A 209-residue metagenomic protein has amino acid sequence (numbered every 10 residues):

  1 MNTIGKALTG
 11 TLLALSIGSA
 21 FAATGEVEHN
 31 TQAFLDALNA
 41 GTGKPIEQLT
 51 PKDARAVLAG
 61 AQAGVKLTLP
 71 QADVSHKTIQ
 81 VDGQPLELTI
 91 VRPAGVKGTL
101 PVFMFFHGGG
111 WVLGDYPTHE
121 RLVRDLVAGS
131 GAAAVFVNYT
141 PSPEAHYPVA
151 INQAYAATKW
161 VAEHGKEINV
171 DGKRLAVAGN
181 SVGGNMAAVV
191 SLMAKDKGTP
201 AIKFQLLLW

Functional and structural regions predicted by a protein language model:
M1-F21: Gram-negative bacterial Sec-dependent N-terminal signal peptides
A22-P93: A glycine/proline-hinged amphipathic helix-loop "lid/cap" segment that gates access to hydrophobic ligand pockets
A94, N138-S142: Short beta-to-alpha linker loops that shape the active-site pocket of alpha/beta-hydrolase fold enzymes
T99-G109: Short beta-strand element of the alpha/beta-hydrolase
D115-P117, H146-Y147: Conserved catalytic-core motifs of eukaryotic protein kinase domains, centered on the activation segment
P117-V137: Short amphipathic alpha-helix adjacent to the substrate-entry channel of hydrolases
P141-V149: Glycine-rich "HGGG/HGxG" loop immediately N-terminal to the catalytic nucleophile of the alpha/beta-hydrolase
A156-I168, G172-W209: Primarily recognizes the serine-hydrolase "nucleophile elbow" in alpha/beta-hydrolase and SGNH/GDSL folds
